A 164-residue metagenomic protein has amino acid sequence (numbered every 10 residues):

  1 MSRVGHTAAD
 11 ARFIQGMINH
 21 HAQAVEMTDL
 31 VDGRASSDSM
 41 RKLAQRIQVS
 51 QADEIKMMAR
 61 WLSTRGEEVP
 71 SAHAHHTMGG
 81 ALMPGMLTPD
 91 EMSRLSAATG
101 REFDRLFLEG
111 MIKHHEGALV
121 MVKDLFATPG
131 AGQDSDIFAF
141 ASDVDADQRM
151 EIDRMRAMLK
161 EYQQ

Functional and structural regions predicted by a protein language model:
M1-Q164: All-alpha RGS (Regulator of G-protein Signaling) helical domain and cognate RGS-like helical scaffolds
